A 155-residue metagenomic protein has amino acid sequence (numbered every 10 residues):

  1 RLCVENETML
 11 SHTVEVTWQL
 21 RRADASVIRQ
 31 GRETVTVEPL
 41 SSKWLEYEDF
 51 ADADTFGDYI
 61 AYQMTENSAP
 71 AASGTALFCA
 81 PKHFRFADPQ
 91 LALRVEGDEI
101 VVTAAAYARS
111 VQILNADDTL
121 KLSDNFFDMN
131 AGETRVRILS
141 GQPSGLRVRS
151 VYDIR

Functional and structural regions predicted by a protein language model:
R1-T103, A108-S123, M129-R135, L139: Carbohydrate-binding surfaces of carbohydrate-active enzymes
Y62-S68, V148-R155: Enriched for extracellular/lumenal, surface-exposed ectodomains of secreted and cell-surface proteins
R137-G141, L146-Y152: Mixed-charge, Lys/Arg-enriched low-complexity segments
